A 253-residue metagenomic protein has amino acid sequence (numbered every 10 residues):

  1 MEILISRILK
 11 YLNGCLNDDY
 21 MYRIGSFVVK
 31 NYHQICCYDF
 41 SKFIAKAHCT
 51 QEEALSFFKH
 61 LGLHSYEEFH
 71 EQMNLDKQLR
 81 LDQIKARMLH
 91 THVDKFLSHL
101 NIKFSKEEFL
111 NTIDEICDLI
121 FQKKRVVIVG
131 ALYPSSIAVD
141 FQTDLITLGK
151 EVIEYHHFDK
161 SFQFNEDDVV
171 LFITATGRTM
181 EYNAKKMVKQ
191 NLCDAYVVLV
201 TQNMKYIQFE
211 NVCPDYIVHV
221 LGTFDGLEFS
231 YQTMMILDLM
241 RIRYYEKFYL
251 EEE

Functional and structural regions predicted by a protein language model:
I3-R7, N13-S26, K30-C37, A45-H48 (+1 more regions): HTH-adjacent hinge/linker in prokaryotic transcriptional regulators
L9-L12, Q51-S56, R80-R87, F121-L132 (+2 more regions): Short low-complexity stretches enriched in small and charged residues
Y38-D39, D140: Short Gly/charged-rich anion-binding patches and loops
N111-K124: Glycine-rich phosphate/diphosphate-binding loops that line cofactor/substrate pockets in enzymes
F121-L250: Glycine-rich phosphate-binding loops that contact phosphosugars or nucleotide phosphates
E253: Active-site C-terminal subdomain of aminotransferase-like
